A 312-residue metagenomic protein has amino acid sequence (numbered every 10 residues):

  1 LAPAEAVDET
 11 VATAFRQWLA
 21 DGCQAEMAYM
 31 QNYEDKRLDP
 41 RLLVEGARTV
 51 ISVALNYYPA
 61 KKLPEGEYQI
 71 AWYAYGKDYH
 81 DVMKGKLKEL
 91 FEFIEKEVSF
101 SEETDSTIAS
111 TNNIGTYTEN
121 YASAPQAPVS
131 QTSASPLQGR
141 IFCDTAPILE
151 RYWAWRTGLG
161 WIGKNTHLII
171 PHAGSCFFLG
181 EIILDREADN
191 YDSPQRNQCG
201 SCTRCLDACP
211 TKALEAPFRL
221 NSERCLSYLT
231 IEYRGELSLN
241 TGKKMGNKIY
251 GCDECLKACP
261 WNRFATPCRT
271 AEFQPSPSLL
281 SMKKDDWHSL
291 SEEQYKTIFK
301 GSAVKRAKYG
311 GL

Functional and structural regions predicted by a protein language model:
L1-E102, N113-A122, V129-Q198, L237 (+1 more regions): Auxiliary alpha/beta "docking" domains used to position bulky ligands
L63-E67, S222, W287, E292: Short, flexible, mixed-charge acidic loops at enzyme active sites
G85, E89, F177, N197-G200 (+5 more regions): Generic recognition of stable, solvent-exposed alpha-helical segments in well-folded globular domains
R204-Y228, R234, M245-E272: Iron-sulfur cluster-binding cysteine motifs and their immediate structural context in ferredoxin-like electron-transfer
L239, Y295-A303: Short glycine/proline-rich turn/loop motifs
P275-I298: Acidic, serine/threonine- and proline-enriched intrinsically disordered linkers and terminal tails in large eukaryotic
T297, K305-L312: Long, compositionally biased charged/polar accessory segments in the mid-to-C-terminal portions of proteins
